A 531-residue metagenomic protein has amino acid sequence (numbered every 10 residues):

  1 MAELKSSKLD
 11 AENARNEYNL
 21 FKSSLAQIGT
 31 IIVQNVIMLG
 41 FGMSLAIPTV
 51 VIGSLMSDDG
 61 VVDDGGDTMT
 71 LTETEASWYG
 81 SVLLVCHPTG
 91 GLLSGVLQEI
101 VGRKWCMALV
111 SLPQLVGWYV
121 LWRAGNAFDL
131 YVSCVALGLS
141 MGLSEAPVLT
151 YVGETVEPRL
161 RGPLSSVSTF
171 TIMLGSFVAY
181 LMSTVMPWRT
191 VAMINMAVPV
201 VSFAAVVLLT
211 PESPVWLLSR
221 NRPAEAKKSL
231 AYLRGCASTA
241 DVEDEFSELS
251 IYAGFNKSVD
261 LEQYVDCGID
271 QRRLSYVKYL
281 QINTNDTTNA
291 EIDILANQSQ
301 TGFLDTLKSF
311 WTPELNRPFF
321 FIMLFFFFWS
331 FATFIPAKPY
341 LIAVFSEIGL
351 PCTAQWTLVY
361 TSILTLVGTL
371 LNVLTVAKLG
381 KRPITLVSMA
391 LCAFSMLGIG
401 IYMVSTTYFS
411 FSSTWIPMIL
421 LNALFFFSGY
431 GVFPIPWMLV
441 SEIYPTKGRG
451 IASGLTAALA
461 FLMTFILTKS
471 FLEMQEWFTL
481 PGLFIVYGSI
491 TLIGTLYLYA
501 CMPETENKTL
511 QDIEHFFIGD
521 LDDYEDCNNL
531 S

Functional and structural regions predicted by a protein language model:
A2-E225, S258-S531: Transmembrane-helix signature of 12-pass secondary carriers
P223, A231-S238: TPR/TPR-like (Sel1-like) alpha-helical repeat modules
R234, E245-V259: Extended, hydrophobic alpha-helical segments
S238-D244: Boundary/linker segments of alpha-helical solenoid repeat arrays
